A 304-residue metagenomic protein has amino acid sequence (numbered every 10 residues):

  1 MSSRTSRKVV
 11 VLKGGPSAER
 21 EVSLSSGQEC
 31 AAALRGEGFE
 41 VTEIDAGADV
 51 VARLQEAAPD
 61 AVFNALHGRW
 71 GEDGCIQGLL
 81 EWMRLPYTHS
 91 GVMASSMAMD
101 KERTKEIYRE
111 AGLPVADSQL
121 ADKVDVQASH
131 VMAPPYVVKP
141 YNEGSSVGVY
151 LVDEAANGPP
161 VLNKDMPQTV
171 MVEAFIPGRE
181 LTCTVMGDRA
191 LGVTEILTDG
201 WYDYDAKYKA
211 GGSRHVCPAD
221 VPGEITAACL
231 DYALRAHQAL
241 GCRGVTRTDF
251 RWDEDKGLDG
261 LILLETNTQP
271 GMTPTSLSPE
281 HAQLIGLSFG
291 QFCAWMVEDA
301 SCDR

Functional and structural regions predicted by a protein language model:
M1-M93, M97-M99, R103, E110 (+2 more regions): ATP-binding N-terminal substructure of ATP-dependent carboxylate-amine bond-forming enzymes
S2-L12, L54, M97-G178: Active-site nucleotide/adenylate-binding loops and adjacent lid/helix of ATP-dependent enzymes
V41, P86-Y87, V115, Y136 (+1 more regions): Hydrophobic beta-strand scaffold residues
I76-E81, Y202-A210, T268: Short, flexible, mixed-charge acidic loops at enzyme active sites
A121, V149-A155, V185-G187, D253 (+2 more regions): Short beta-strand-to-turn element immediately C-terminal to the catalytic PLP-Schiff-base lysine in fold type I
E154-D231, L258-I262: Phosphate-binding site of ATP-dependent enzymes
E224-R304: ATP-dependent carboxylate activation and anion-phosphoryl transfer catalytic cores that bind Mg-ATP to form
